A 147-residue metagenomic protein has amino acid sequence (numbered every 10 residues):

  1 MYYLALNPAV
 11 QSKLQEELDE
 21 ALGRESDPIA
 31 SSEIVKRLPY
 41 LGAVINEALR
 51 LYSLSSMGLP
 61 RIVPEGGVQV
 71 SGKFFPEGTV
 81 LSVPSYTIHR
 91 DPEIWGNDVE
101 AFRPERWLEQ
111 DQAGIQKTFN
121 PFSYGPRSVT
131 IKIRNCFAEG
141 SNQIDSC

Functional and structural regions predicted by a protein language model:
M1-E17, K132-C147: Cytochrome P450 catalytic-core helices
Y3-S55, S71, P76-T79, A101 (+1 more regions): Cytochrome P450 I-helix active-site segment
S12, V83-D111: Conserved cytochrome P450 K-helix/beta-meander segment immediately N-terminal to the heme-binding cysteine loop
D27, R61, D91-G96, I115: A generic "cationic amphipathic patch" detector
P28-E33, S71, S82, H89 (+1 more regions): Cytochrome P450 heme-thiolate "Cys pocket" and heme-binding signature region
L59-E65: Short, structured beta-strand/loop micro-motifs enriched in basic residues and often containing a Trp
G66-V70: Short acidic-hydrophobic surface loop/beta-edge motif
